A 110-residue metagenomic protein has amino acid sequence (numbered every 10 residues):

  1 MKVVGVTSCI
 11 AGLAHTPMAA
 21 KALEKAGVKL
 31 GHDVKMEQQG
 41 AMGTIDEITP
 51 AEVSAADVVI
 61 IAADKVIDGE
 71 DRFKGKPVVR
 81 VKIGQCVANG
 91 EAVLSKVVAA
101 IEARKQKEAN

Functional and structural regions predicted by a protein language model:
M1-K2, V6-G27: Glycine-rich phosphate/diphosphate-binding loop of Rossmann-like nucleotide-binding domains
V4, V78-N110: Ser/Thr/Gly-rich flexible loops in soluble cytosolic domains mediating phosphotransfer, phosphorylation
A19-E24, K76-V78, K96: Short, solvent-exposed amphipathic alpha-helical segments in soluble enzyme and RNA/protein-processing domains
V28-A56: N-terminal beta-loop-helix "entrance" segment that forms/cooperates in small-molecule cofactor or anionic ligand
A56-D57, G75-K76: Short, well-ordered alpha-helix to beta-strand connector turns
A63-I67: Short, polar loop motifs at secondary-structure junctions
E70-F73: Glycine/threonine-rich flexible loop motifs
